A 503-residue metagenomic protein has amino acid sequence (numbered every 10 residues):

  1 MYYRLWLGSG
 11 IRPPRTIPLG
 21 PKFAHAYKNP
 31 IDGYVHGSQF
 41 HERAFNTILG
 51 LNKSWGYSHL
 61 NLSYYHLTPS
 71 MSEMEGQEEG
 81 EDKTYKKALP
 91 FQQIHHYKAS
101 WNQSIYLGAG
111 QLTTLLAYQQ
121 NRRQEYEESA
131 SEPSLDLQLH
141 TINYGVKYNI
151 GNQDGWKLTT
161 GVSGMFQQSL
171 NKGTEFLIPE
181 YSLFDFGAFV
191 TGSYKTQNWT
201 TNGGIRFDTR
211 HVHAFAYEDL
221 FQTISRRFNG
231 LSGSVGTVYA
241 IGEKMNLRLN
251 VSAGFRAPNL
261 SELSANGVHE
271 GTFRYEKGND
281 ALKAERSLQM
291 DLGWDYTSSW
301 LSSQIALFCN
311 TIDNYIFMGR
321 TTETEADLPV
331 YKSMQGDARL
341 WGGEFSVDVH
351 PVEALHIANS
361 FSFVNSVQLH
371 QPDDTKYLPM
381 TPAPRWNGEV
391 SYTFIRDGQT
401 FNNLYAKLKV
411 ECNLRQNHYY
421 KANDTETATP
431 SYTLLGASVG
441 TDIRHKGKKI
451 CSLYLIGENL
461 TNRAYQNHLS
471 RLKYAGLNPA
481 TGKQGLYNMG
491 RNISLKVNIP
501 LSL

Functional and structural regions predicted by a protein language model:
I11-G33, Q111-Q120, Q124-E128, G155-K172 (+3 more regions): Surface-exposed extracellular loop regions of Gram-negative outer-membrane beta-barrel proteins
I11-T16, W55, Y106-Q111, G151-K157 (+7 more regions): Short loop/turn motifs that connect adjacent beta-strands in outer-membrane beta-barrel proteins
K22-K28, K53-W55, Y64-T68, L107-A109 (+14 more regions): Transmembrane beta-strands of outer-membrane beta-barrel pores
D32-E42, G56-L112, L116-N143, Q168-S169 (+3 more regions): Flexible loop and strand-edge segments within Gram-negative outer membrane beta-barrel domains
E75-E79, Q168, P179, T209-E218 (+6 more regions): Surface-exposed extracellular loop regions of Gram-negative outer-membrane beta-barrel proteins, predominantly
L135-Y148, K277-K283, Q289, S298 (+3 more regions): Outer membrane beta-barrel strand-and-loop segments of large Gram-negative receptors, especially TonB-dependent
L158, F308-I312, P329-Q416: Gram-negative outer-membrane beta-barrel transporters
F255-R256, T311-D313, I357, C412-Y419 (+1 more regions): C-terminal beta-signal and adjacent terminal beta-strands/loops of Gram-negative outer-membrane beta-barrel proteins
